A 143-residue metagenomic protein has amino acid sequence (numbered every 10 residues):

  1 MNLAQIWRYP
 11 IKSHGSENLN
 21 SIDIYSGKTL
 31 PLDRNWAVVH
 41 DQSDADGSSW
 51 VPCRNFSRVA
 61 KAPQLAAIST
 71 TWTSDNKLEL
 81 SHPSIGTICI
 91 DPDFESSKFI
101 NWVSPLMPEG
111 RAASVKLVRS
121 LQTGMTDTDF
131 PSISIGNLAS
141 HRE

Functional and structural regions predicted by a protein language model:
M1-E143: Electropositive, beta-rich accessory/interaction domains or terminal extensions that provide binding surfaces
